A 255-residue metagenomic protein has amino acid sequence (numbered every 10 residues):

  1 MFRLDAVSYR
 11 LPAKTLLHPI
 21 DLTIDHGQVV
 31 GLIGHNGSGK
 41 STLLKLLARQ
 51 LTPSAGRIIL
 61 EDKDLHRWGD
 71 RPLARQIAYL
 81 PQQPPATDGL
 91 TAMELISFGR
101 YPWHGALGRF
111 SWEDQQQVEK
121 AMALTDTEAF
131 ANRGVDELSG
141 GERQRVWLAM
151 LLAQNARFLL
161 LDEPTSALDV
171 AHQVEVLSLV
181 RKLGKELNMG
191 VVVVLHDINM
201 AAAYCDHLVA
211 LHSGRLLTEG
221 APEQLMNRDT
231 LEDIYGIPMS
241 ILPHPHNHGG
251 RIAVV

Functional and structural regions predicted by a protein language model:
I33-H35: The feature captures the beta-strand-to-loop junction immediately N-terminal to the Walker
A48: Helix-to-loop junction immediately C-terminal to a conserved catalytic motif
G56-D64, L73: Conserved ABC transporter NBD signature motif
S97, W112-F130, N155: Conserved ABC ATPase "signature" region
R109, G134-L138, E142: Conserved ABC ATPase signature
L159-E163: Catalytic Walker B motif of ABC-type/P-loop ATPase nucleotide-binding domains
